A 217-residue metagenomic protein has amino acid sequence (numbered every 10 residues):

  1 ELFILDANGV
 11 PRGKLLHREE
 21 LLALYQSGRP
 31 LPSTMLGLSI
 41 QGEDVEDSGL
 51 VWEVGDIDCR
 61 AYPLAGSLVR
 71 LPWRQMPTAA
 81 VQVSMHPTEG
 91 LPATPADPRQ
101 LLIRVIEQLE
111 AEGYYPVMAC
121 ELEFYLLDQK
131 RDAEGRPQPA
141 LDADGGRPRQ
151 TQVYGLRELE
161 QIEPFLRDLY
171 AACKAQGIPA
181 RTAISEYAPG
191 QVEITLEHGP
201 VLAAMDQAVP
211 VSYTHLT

Functional and structural regions predicted by a protein language model:
E1-P30: TRNA-binding/sensing appendages of the translation machinery
Y25-Q108: Glycine-rich, N-terminal phosphate-binding loop and its surrounding beta-alpha-beta segment
G66-P92, C120-L122, L126-R157, A175-P200: Residues forming anionic-ligand binding surfaces in small-molecule and nucleic-acid pockets of primarily soluble enzymes
R99-E107, L159-Y170, Q176: Noncatalytic alpha-helical scaffold of FAD-dependent oxidoreductases
E110-Y114, C173-I178: Short secondary-structure junctions
H198-A208: Active-site neighborhood of thiol-dependent amide/isopeptide-bond enzymes
P210-S212: Acidic, proline/serine/threonine- and glycine-rich low-complexity intrinsically disordered segments
T214-T217: Conserved small/polar residues in nucleotide/adenosyl-binding loops
